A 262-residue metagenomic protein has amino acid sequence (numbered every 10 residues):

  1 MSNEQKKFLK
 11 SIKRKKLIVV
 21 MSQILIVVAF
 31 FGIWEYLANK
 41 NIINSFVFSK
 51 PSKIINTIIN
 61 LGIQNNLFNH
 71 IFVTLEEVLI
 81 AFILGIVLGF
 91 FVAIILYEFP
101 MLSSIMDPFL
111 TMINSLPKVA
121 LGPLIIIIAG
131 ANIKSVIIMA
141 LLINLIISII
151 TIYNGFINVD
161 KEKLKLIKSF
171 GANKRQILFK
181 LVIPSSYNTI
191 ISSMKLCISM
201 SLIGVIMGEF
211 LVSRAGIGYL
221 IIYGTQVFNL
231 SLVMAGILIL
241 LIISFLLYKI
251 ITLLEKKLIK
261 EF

Functional and structural regions predicted by a protein language model:
M1-V28, K249-F262: Transmembrane alpha-helical segments of polytopic membrane transport and secretion proteins
I12, K40-I83: Periplasmic/extracellular loop-to-transmembrane helix junction in inner-membrane transport proteins
I80-L110: Transmembrane-helix boundary motif in ABC transporter permease subunits
P100, I157, M234-F262: C-terminal transmembrane helix and the adjacent membrane-cytosol boundary/short C-terminal tail of inner/organellar
T111-I147, N154-G155: Generic hydrophobic transmembrane alpha-helix motif, especially the helices
I127-I128, I203-I239: Glycine-rich helix-loop "coupling/hinge" segments at transmembrane-helix boundaries in multipass transporters
I138-L142, R175-M207: Transmembrane alpha-helices
F156-E162, L166-S186, Q226: Short helix-to-coil transition segments within interhelical loops that connect adjacent transmembrane helices
